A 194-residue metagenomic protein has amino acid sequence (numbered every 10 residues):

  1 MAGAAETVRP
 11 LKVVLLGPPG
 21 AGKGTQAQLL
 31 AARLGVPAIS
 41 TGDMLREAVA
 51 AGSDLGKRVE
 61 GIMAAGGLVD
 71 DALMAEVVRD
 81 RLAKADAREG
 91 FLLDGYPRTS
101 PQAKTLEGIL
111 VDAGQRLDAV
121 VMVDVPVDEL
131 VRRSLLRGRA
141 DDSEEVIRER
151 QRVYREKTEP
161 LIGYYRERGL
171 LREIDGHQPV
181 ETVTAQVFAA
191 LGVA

Functional and structural regions predicted by a protein language model:
M1-A194: Glycine-rich phosphate-binding loop of ATP-dependent small-molecule kinases
